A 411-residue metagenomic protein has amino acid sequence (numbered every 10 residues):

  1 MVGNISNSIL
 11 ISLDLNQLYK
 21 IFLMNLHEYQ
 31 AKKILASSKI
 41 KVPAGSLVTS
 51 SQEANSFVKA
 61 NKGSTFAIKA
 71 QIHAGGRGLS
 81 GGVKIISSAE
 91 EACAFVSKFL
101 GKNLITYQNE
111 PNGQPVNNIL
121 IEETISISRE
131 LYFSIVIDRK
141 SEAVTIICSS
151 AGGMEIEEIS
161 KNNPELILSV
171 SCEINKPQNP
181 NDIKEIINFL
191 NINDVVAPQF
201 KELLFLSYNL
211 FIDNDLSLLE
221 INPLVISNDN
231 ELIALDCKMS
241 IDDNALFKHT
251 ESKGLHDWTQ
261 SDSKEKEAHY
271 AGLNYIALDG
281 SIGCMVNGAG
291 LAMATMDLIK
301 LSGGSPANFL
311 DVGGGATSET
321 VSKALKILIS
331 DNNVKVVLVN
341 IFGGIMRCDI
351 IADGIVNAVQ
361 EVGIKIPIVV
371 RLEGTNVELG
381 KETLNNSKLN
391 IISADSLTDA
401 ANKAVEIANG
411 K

Functional and structural regions predicted by a protein language model:
N7-L23: Short, Lys/Arg-enriched N-terminal segments with co-localized hydrophobic residues within the first ~10-30 amino acids
F22-E220, V225-V339, Q360, E373-S387 (+1 more regions): ATP-dependent carboxylate/acyl-activation modules
T65, K365-P367: Proline-centered loop/turn at the N-terminus of a beta-strand
K323-L325, I351-V356: Charged helix-capping and loop-helix junction motifs
G344: Catalytic core of bacterial c-di-GMP phosphodiesterases, primarily the EAL and HD-GYP domains, capturing alpha-helical
C348: Active-site-adjacent beta->alpha loops and helix N-cap segments on the catalytic face of soluble alpha/beta enzymes
P367-E373: Short internal beta-strands
